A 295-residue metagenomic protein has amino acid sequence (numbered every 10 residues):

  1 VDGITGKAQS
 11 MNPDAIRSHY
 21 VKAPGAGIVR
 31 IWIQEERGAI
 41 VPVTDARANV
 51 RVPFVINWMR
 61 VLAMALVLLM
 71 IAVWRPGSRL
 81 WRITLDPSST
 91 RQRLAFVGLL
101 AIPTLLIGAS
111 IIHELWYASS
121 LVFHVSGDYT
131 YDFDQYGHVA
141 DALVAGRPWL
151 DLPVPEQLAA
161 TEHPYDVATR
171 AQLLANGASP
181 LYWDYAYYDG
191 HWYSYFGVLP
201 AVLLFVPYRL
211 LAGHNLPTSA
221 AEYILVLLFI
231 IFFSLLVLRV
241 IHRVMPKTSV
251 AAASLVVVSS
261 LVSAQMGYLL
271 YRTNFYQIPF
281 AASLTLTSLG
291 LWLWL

Functional and structural regions predicted by a protein language model:
V1-I16: Extracellular ligand-binding interfaces
D2, S18, A26-R79: Exposed low-complexity, polar/acidic, P/S/T/G-rich flexible segments that act as propeptides, protease-susceptible
W58-D134, V250-L255: Start-transfer (signal-anchor) and selected internal transmembrane alpha helices of multi-pass inner/ER membrane
Y129, F133, A145-F196, V237 (+1 more regions): Interfacial juxtamembrane loops and adjacent helix segments that form the catalytic/substrate-binding surfaces
Y188-S194, V198-V202, L210-I231, T273 (+1 more regions): Loop-to-helix entry region of an early transmembrane alpha helix in multi-pass inner-membrane enzymes
P217-P246, L289: Transmembrane-helix motifs of polytopic, lipid-linked glycan transferases
F233-Q265, T285: Transmembrane-helix signature of polytopic, membrane-embedded enzymes that assemble or transfer cell-envelope glycans
A281-L295: Specific aromatic-rich, kink-prone transmembrane helix
